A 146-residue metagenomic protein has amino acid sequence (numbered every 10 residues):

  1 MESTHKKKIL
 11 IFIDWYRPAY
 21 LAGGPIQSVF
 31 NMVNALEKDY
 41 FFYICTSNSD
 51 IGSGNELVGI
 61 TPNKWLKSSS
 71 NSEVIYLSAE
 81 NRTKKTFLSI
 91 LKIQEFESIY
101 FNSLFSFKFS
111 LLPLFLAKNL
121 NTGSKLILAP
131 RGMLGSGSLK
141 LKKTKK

Functional and structural regions predicted by a protein language model:
M1-V58, K64-L66, Q94, T122: N-terminal subdomain of nucleotide-sugar transferases
K8-I9, S98, A117-G137: Active-site proximal beta-strand in glycosyltransferases
D14-W15, S103, G132: Glycine-rich His-Gly loop
L21, G54-N55, T86, F109-L112 (+1 more regions): Short glycine-/acidic-enriched loop or helix-start segments at secondary-structure transitions that form or flank
I51, S106-F107, L134: Glycine-rich nucleotide phosphate-binding loop and flanking beta-alpha elements of Rossmann-like dinucleotide-binding
V58-G59, V74-L88: Glycine-rich, highly charged phosphate/nucleotide-binding loops
L88-F109, P113, G123-A129: Short N-terminal targeting/anchoring amphipathic segment
L134-K146: A conserved, positively charged/aromatic
